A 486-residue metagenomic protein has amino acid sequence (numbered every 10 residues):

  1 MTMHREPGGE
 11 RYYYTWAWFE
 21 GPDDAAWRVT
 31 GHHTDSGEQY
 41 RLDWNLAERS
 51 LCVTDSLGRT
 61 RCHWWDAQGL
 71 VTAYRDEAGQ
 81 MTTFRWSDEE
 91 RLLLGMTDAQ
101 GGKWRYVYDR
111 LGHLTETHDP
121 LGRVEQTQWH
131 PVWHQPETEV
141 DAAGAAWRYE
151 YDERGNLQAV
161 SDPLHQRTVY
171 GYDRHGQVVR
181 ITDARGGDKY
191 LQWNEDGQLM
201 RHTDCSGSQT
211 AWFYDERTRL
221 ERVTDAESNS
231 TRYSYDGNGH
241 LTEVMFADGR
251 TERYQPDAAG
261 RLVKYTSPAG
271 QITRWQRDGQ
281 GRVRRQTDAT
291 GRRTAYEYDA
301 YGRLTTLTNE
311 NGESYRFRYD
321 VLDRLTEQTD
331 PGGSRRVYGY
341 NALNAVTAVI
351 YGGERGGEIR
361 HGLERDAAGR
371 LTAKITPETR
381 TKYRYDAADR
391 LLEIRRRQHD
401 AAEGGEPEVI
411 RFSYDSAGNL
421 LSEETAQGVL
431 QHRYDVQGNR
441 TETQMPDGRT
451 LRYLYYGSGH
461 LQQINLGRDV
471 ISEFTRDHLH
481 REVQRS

Functional and structural regions predicted by a protein language model:
M1-S486: Extended charged/polar low-complexity repeat regions
